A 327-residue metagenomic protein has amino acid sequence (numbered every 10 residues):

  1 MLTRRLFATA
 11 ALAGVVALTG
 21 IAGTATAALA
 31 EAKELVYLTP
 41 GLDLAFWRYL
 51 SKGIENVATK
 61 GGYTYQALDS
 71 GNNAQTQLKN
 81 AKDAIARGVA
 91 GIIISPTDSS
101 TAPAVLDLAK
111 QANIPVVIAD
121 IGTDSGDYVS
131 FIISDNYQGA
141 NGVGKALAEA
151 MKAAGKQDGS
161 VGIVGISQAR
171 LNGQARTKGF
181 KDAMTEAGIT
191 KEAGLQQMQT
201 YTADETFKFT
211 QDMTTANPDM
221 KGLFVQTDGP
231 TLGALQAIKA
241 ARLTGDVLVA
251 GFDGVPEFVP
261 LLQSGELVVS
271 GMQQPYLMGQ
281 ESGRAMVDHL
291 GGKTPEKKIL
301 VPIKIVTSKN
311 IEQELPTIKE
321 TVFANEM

Functional and structural regions predicted by a protein language model:
T3-A8: N-terminal export leaders
T9, A28-M327: A residue-level marker of the well-folded mature domains of exported/periplasmic proteins
V16-A27: C-terminal segment of classical bacterial N-terminal signal peptides
